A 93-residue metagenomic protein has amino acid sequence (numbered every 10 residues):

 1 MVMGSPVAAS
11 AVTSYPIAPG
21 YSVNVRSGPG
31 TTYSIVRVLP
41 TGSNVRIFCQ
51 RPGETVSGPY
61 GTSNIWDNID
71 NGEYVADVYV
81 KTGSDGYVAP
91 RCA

Functional and structural regions predicted by a protein language model:
G4-S27, R37-T41, Q50, G86-A93: SH3-family beta-barrel domains
A8, T32, S57, T62 (+1 more regions): Intrinsically disordered, low-complexity, compositionally biased regions/tails
S27, T32, P52-V56: N-terminal post-signal-peptidase region of extra-cytosolic proteins
R37-S84: SH3/SH3-like beta-barrel superfamily modules
